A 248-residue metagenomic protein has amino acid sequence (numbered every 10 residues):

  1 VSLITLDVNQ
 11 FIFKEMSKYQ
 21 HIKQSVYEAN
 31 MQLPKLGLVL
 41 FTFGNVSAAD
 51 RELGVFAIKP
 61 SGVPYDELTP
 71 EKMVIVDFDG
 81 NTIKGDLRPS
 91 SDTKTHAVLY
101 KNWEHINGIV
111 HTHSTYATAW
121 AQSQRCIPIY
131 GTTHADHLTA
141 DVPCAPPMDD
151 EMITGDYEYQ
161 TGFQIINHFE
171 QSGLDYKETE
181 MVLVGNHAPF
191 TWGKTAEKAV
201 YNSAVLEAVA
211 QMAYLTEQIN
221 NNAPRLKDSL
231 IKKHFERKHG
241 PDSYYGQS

Functional and structural regions predicted by a protein language model:
V1-E15: N-terminal amphipathic/basic-hydrophobic helices that include classical n-h-c signal peptides and signal-anchor
M16-S248: Glycine-rich flexible loops
